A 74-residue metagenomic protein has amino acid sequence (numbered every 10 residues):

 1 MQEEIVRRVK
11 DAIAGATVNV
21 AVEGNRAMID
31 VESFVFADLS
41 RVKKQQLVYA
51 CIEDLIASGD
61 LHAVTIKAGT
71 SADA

Functional and structural regions predicted by a protein language model:
M1-A16: N-proximal, solvent-exposed amphipathic alpha-helical segments enriched in charged/polar residues
A12-I29: Short edge beta-strands and adjacent turn/loop segments
E23, E32-F34, K67-S71: Short loop/turn motifs enriched for small/polar and acidic residues
M28-V31, A74: Short, solvent-exposed polar/charged micro-motifs at secondary-structure junctions
D30-Q45: A short interface-forming secondary-structure element
Q45-A74: C-terminal structural segments of small proteins and small subunits
